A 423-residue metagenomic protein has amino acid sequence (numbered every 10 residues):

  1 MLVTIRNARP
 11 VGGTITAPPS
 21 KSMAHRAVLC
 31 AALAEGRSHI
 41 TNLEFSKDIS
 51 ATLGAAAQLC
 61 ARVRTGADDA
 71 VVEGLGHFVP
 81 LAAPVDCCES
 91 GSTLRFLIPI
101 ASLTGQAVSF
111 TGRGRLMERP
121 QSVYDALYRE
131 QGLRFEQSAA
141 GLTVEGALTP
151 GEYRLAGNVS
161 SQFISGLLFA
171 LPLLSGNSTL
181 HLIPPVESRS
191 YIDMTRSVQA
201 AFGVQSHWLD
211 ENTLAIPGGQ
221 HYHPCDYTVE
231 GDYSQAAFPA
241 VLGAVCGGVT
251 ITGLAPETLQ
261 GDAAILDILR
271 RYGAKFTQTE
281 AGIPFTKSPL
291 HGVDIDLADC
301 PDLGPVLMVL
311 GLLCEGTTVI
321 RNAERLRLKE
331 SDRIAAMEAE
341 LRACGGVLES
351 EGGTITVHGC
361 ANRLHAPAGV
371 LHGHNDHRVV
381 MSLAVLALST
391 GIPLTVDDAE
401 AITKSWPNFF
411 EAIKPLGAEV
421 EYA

Functional and structural regions predicted by a protein language model:
M1-A423: Short, structured segments at the rim of ligand-binding sites
